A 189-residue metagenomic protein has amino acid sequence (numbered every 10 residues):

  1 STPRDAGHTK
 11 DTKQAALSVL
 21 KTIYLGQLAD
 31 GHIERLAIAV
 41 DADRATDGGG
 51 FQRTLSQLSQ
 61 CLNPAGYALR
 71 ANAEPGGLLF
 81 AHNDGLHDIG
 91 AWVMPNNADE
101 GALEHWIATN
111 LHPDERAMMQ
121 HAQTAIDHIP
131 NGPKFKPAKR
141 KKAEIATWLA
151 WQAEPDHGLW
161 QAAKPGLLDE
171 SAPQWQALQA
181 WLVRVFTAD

Functional and structural regions predicted by a protein language model:
P3-A16: Conserved helicase/translocase motor-coupling segment
L17-D189: C-terminal accessory helical subdomains adjacent to catalytic cores in phosphodiester- and nucleotide-handling enzymes
